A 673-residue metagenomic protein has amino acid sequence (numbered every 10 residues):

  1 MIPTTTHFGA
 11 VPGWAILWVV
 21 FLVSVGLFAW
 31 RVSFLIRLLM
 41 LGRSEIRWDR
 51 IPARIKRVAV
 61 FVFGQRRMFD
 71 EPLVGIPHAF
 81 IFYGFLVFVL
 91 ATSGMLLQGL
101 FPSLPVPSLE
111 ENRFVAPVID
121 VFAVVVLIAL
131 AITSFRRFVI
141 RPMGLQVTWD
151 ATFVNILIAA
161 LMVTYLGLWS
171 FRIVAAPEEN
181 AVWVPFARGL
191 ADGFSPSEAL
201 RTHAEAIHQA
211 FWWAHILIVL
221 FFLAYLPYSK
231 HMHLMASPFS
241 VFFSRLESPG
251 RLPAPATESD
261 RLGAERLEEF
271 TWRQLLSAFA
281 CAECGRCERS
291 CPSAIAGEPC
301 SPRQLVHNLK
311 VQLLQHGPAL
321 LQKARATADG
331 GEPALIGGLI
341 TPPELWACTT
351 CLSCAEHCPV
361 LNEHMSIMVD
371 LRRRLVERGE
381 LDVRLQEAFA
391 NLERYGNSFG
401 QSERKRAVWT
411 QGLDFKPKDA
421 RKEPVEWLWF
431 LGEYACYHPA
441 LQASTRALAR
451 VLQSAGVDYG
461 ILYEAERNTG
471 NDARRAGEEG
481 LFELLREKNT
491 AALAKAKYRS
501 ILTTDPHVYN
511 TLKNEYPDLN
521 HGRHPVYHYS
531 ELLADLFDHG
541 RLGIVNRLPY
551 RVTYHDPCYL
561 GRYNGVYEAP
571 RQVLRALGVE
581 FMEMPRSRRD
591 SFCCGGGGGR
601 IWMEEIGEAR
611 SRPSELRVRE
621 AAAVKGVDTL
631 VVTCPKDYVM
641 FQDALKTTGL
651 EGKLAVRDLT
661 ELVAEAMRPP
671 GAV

Functional and structural regions predicted by a protein language model:
M1-H7, G99-F114, F171-H208: Membrane-interfacial helical/loop segments at transmembrane boundaries in membrane proteins
I2-I132, V139, E269-A278, C300-V306 (+2 more regions): Iron-sulfur-cluster electron-transfer modules
V20-F28, L127, A159-A160, A206-P238 (+1 more regions): Alpha-helical membrane-embedded segments
F28-R47, Q98-P102, I132-T152, G167-V182 (+3 more regions): Juxtamembrane/interface segments at transmembrane-helix termini
R47-W48, D70-I76, S108-V118, P142-V163 (+2 more regions): Membrane-interface segments at loop-to-transmembrane junctions
A79-L90, V154-P177: Hydrophobic alpha-helical membrane-insertion segments
V182, L223-C348: Ferredoxin-type iron-sulfur electron-transfer modules and their immediate structural context
L190-A206, P253-L262, H364-V673: Iron-sulfur cluster-binding electron-transfer modules in prokaryotic oxidoreductases
